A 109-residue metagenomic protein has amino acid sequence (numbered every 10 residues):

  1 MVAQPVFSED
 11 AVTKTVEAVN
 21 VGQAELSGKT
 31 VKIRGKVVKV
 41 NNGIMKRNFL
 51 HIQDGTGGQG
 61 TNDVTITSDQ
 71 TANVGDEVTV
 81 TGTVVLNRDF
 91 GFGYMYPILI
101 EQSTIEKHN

Functional and structural regions predicted by a protein language model:
M1-N109: OB-fold and OB-like single-stranded nucleic-acid-recognition modules and their adjacent interaction interfaces
